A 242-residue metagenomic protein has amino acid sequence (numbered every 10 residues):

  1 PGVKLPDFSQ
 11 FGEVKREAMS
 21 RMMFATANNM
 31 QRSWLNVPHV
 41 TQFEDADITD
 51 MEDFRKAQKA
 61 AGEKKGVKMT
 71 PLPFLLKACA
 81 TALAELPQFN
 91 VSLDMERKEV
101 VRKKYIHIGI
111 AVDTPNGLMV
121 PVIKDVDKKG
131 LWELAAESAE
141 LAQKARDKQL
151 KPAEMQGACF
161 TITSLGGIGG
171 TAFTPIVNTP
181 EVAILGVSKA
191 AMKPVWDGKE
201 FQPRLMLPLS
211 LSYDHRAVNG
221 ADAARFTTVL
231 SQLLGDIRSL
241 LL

Functional and structural regions predicted by a protein language model:
P1-L242: C-terminal catalytic/motor cores of large multi-domain enzyme assemblies
